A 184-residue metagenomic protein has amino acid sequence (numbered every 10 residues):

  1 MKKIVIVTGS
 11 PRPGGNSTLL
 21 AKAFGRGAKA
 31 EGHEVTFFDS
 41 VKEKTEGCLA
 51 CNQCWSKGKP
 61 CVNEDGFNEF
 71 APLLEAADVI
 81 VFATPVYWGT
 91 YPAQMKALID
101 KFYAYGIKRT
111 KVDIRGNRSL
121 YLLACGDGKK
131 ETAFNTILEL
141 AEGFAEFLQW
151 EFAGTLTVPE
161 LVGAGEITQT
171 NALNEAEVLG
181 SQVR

Functional and structural regions predicted by a protein language model:
M1-A83, Y87-Y105, G163-E166, T170-R184: N-terminal beta1-alpha1-beta2 submodule of the flavodoxin-like/Rossmannoid cofactor-binding fold
H33, K111-I114, L161: Sparse recognition of residues in long alpha-helices and their boundaries
A93-Q94, T110-A153: Short, glycine-/small-residue-rich phosphate/pyrophosphate-handling segment
G154-P159: Beta-strand-loop-alpha "switch" segments that mediate conformational coupling across diverse proteins
